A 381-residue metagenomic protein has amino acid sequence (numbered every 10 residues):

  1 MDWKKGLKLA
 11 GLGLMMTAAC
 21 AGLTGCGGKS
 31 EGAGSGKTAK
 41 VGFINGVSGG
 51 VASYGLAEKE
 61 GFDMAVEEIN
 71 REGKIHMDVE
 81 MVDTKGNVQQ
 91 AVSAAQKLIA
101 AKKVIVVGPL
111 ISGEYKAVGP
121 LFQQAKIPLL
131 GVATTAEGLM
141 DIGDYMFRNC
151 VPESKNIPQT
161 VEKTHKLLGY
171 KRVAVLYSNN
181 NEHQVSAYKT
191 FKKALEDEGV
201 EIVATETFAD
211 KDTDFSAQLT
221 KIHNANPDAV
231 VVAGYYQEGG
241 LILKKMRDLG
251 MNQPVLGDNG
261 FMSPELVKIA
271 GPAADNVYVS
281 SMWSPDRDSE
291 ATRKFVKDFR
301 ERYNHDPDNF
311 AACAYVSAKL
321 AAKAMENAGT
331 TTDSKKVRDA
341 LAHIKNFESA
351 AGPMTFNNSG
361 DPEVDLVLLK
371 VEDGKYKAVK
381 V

Functional and structural regions predicted by a protein language model:
M1-K40, R71-E72, V381: Short, low-complexity disordered leader/linker segments with a strong preference for bacterial N-terminal type II
K29-A33, Y54-E60, E72-M140, F208-D212: Beta-alpha junction/loop-to-helix N-cap segments that form part of ligand/metal-binding clefts
G42-G61, V82-V88, I111-S112, L176-V185 (+2 more regions): Extracytoplasmic "Venus flytrap"
A91, N149-R172, V185-A187, D214-S216 (+4 more regions): Hydrophobic alpha-helical segments within soluble ligand-binding/sensing domains
L98-L110, L130-V132, A174-Y177, N226-Y236 (+3 more regions): Periplasmic-binding protein-like
M146-T207, A229, A321, M325: An alpha-beta-alpha
L243-Y315, Y376: Extracellular/periplasmic periplasmic-binding protein-like sensory domains
E301-A311, A322-K375: Segments of small-molecule ligand-sensing domains
